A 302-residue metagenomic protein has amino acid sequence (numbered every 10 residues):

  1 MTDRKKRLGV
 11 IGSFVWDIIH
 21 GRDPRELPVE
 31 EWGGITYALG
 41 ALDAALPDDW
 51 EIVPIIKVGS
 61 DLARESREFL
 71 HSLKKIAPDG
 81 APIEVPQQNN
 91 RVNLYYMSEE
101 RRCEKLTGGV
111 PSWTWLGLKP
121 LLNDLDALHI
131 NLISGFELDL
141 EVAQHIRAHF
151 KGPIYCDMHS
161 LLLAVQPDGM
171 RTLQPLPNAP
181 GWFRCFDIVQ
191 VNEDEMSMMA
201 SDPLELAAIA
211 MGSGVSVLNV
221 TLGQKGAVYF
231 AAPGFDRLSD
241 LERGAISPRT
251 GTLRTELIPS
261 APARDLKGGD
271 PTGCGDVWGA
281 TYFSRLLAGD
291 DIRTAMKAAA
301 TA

Functional and structural regions predicted by a protein language model:
T2-L8, P175, L204-A302: Conserved phosphate-binding/catalytic region of the ribokinase-like
R4-L8, W16-R25, V29, A44-L132 (+2 more regions): Conserved N-terminal subdomain of the carbohydrate kinase-like
D17, A45, V189, M199 (+3 more regions): Change "in soluble alpha/beta enzymes" to "in soluble alpha/beta proteins
W32-L46: Active-site alpha-helical elements of protease catalytic centers
I55-K57, D157, V220-T221: Generic beta-sheet signal
Q88-N93, L163-P167, L266-P271: Short, charged, surface-exposed secondary-structure boundary motifs
L118, A179, G268: Acidic, amphipathic alpha-helical patches
A127, L132-I209, V215-S216, Q224-G226 (+1 more regions): Conserved beta-alpha-beta core of the PfkB/ribokinase-like small-molecule kinase fold
